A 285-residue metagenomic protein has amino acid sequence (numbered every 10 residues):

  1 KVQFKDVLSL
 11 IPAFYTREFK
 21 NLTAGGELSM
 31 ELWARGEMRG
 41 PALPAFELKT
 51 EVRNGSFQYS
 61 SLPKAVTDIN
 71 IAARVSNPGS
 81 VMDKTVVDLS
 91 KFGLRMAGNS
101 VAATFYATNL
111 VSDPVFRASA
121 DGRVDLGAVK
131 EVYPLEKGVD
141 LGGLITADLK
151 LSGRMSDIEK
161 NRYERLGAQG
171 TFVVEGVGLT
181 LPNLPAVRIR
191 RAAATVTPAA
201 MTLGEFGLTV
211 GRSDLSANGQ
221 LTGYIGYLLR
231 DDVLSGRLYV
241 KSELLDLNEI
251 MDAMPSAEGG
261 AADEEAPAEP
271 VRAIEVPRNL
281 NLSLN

Functional and structural regions predicted by a protein language model:
K1-D88, N99-R190, V196-A199, S213 (+1 more regions): Membrane-proximal interfacial segments on either side of biological membranes
G93: Conserved A-loop
